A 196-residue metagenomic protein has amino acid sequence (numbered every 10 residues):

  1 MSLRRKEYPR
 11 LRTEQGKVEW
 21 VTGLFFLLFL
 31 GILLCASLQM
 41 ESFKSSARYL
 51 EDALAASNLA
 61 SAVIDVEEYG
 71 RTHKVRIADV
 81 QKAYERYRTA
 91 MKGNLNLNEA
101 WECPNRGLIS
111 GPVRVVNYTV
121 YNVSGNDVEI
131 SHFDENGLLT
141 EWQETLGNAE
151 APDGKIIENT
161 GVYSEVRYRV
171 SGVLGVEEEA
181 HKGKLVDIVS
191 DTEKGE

Functional and structural regions predicted by a protein language model:
S2-K92: Alpha-helical assembly-interface signal, strongest on the long, hydrophobic N-terminal helix that forms
I64-E196: Short, conserved structural patches
